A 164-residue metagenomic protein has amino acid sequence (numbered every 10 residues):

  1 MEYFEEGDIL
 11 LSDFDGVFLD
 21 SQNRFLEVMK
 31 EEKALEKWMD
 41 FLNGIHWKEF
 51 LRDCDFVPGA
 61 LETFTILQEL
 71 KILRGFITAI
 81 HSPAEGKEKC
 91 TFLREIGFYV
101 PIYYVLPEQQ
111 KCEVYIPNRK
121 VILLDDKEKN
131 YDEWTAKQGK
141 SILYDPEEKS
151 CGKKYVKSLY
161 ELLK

Functional and structural regions predicted by a protein language model:
M1-L51: Active-site neighborhood of HAD-like aspartate-dependent phosphohydrolases
D8, D15, K120-V121, K153: Conserved acidic residues
S21, I77, Y144-P146: Generic beta-sheet signal
E36-M39, I45-F76, P83-K87: Short, acidic loop-to-helix structural element flanking the phosphoryl-transfer center in phosphate-processing enzymes
L73-G75, V100, V121, G139-I142: Hydrophobic anchor at the start of a short beta-strand that flanks the dinucleotide cofactor-binding loop
A79-I122, E128-Y131: Substrate-recognition "cap/lid" segment bordering the active-site pocket of phosphatases
Y103-P107, K154-L163: Short acidic-hydrophobic, aromatic-tinged amphipathic segments that line or gate anion-handling sites
I122-Y160: Acidic, Mg2+-coordinating phosphoryl-transfer loop and its flanking beta/alpha structural elements, shared across
